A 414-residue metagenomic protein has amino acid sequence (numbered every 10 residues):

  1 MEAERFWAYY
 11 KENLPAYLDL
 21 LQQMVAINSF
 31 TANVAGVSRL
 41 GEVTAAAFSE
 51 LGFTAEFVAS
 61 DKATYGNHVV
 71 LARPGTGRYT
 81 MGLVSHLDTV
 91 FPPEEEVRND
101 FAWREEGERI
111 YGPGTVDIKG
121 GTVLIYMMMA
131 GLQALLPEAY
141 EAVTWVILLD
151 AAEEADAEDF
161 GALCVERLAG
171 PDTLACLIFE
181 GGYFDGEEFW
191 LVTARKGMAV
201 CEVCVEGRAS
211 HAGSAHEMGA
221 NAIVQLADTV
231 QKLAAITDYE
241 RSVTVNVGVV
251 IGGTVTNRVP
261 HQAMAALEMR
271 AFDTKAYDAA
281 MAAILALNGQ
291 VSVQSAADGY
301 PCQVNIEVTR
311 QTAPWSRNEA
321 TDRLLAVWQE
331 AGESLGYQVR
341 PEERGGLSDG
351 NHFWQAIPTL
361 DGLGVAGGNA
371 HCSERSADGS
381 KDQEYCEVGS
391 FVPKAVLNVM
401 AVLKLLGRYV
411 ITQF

Functional and structural regions predicted by a protein language model:
M1-R5, G181-G186, T193, A199-F414: Metal-dependent amide/peptide-bond hydrolase catalytic core, centered on the "pita-bread" metallohydrolase fold
E2-P113, A134-A142, G350: Acidic/His- and Gly-rich active-site-bordering loop/insert found across diverse amide/peptide-bond hydrolases
E42, A59-D61, L191-R195, P341-E343: Short Gly/Pro-enriched turn/cap motifs at secondary-structure boundaries
V84-H86, L148-D150, L177-E180, C204-E206 (+1 more regions): Short beta-strand segments
E108-V123, H211: Glycine/serine-rich anion-binding loops at beta->alpha junctions that coordinate negatively charged ligand groups
I118-A194, D238, Q413: Acidic/histidine-rich catalytic neighborhood of metal-dependent amide-processing enzymes
